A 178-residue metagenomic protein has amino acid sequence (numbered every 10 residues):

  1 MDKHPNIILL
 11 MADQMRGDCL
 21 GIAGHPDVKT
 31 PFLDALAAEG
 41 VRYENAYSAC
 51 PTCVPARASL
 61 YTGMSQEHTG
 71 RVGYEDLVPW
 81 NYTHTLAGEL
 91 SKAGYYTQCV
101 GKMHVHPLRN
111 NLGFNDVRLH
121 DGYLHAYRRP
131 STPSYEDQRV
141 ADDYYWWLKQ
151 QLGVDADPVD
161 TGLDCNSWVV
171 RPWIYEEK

Functional and structural regions predicted by a protein language model:
M1-K178: Formylglycine-dependent sulfatase
